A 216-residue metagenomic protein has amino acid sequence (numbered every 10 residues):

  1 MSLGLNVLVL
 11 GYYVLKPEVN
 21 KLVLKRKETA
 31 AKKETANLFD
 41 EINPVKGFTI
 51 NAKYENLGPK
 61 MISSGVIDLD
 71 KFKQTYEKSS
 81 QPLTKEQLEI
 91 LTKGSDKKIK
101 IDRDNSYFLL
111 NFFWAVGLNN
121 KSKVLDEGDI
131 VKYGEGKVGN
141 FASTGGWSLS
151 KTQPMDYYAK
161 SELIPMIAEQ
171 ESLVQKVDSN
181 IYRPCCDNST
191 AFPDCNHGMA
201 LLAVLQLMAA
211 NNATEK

Functional and structural regions predicted by a protein language model:
M1-L10: Hydrophobic membrane-insertion alpha-helices, especially the h-region of bacterial N-terminal signal peptides
L10-G11, A52: Intrinsically disordered, low-complexity segments enriched in small/polar residues
L15-T35: Ser/Thr/Pro/Gly-rich low-complexity linker/stalk segments immediately outside membranes or between
N37-M199, T214-E215: Acidic/His-rich structured neighborhood in mature extracellular/periplasmic domains
L202-A210: Short glycine/serine- and small hydrophobic-enriched flexible loop segments
